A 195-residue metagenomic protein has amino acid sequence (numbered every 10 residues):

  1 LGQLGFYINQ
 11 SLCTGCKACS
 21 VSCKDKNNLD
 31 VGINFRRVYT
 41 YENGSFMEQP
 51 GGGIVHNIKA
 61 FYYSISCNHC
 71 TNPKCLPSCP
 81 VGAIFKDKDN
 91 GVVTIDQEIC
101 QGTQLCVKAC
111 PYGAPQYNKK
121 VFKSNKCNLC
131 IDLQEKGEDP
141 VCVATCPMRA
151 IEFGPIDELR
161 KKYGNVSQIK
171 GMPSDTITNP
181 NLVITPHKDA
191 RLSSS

Functional and structural regions predicted by a protein language model:
L1-S195: Non-ligating segments of multi-cofactor redox enzymes
